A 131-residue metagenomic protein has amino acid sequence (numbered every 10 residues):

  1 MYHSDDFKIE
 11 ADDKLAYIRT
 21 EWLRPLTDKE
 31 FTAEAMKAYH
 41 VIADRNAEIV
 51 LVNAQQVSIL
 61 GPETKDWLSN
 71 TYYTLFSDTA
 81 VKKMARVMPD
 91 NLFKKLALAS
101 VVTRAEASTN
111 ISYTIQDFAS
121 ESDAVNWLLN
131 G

Functional and structural regions predicted by a protein language model:
M1-G131: Amphipathic, Lys/Arg-enriched alpha-helical "gate/interface" segment within cytosolic domains that mediates
